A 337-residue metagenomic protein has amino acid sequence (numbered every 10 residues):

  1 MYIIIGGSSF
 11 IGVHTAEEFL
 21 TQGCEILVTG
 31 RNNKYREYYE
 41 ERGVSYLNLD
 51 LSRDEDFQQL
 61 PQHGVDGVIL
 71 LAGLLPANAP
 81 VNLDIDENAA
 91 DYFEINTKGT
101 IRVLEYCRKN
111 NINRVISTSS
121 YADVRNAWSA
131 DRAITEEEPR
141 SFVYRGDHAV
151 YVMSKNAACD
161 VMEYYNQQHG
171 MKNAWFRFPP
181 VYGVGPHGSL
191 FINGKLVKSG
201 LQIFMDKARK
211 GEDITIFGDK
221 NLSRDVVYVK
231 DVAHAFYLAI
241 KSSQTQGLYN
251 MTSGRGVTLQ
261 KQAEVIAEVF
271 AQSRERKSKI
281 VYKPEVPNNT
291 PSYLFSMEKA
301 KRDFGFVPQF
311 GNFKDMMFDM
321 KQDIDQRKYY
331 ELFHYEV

Functional and structural regions predicted by a protein language model:
Y2-Q22: N-terminal Rossmann NAD(P)H-binding glycine-rich loop of SDR-like oxidoreductase domains
E41-R53: Rossmann-fold cofactor-recognition segment
L51-I95, N126: NAD(P)H-binding glycine-rich loop region in Rossmannoid oxidoreductase-like domains and their noncatalytic homologs
E87, D91-G99, R145, A149 (+1 more regions): Glycine-rich NAD(P)-binding loop of the Rossmann-fold in SDR/ketoreductase-type enzymes
I101-V150: Conserved Rossmann-fold NAD(P)-dependent oxidoreductase catalytic core, especially the SDR/UDP-sugar
S119-S120, A158-H187, T215: Conserved beta-loop-beta element that borders a ligand/cofactor-binding pocket
V150-M153, A157, V161, A174-W175 (+3 more regions): Substrate-positioning beta->alpha
R209-E212, F217-V337: C-terminal substrate-binding subdomain of Rossmann-fold SDR/epimerase-dehydratase oxidoreductases
